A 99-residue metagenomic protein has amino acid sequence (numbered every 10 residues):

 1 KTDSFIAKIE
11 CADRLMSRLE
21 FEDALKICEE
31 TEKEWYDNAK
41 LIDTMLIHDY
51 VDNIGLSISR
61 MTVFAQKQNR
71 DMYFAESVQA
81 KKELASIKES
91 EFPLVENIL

Functional and structural regions predicted by a protein language model:
K1-R14, K26-L99: C-terminal-biased regions
L19-K26: Solvent-exposed, non-transmembrane helices and loops of integral membrane proteins
